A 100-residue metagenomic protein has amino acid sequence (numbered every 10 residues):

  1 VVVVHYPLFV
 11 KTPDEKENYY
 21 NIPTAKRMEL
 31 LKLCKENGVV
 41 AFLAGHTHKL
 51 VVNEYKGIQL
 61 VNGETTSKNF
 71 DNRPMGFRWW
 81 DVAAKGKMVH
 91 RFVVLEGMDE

Functional and structural regions predicted by a protein language model:
V1-Q59, E96-M98: His/acidic metal-ligating clusters that form di-metal
L50-E100: Binuclear metal-dependent phosphoesterase catalytic core
